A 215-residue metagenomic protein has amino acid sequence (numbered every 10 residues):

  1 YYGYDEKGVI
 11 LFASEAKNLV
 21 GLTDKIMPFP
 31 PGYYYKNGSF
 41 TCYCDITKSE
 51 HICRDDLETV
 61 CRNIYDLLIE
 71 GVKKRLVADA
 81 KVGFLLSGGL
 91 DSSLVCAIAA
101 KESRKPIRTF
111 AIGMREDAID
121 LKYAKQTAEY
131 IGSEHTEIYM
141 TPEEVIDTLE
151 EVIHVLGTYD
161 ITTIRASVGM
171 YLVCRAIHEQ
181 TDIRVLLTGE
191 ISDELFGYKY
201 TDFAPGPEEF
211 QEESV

Functional and structural regions predicted by a protein language model:
Y1-K7, S49-V215: ATP-dependent adenylate-handling active sites, centered on carboxylate activation for C-N bond formation
Y1-T59: N-terminal segments that mediate ammonia production and transfer in glutamine-dependent amidotransferase systems
